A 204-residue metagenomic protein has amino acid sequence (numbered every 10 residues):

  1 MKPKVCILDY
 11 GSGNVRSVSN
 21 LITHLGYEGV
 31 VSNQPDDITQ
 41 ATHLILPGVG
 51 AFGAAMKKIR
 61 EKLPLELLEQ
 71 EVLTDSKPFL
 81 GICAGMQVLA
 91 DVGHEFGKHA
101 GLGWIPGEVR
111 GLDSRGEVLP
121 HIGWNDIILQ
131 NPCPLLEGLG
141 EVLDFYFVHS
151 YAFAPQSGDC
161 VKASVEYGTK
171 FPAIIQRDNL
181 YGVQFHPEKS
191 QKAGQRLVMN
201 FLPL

Functional and structural regions predicted by a protein language model:
K2-C6: Extreme N-terminal starter segment of soluble prokaryotic enzymes
L8-Y10: Short hydrophobic segments within beta-strands
E28, H43, P78-L80, D144: Structural signature of beta-strand start/N-cap positions in the alpha/beta core of ABC transporter nucleotide-binding
E28-Q40: Short acidic low-complexity segments
T39-G48: Short acidic/histidine-rich motifs immediately flanking catalytic phosphotransfer sites in two-component signaling
G50-I122: Cysteine-nucleophile active-site neighborhood
L73-T74, G107-L204: Amide-donor transfer/coupling interface in amidating biosynthetic enzymes
